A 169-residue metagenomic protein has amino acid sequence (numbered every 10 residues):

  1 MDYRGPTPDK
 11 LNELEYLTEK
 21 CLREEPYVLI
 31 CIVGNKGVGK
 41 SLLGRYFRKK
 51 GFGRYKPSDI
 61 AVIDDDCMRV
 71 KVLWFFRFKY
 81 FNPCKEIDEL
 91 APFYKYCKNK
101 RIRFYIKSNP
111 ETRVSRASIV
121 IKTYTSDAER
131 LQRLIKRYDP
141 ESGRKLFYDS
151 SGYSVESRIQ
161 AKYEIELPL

Functional and structural regions predicted by a protein language model:
M1-C21: N-terminal pre-Walker A segment at the start of P-loop NTPase domains
D2-R4, R54-V114: Conserved nucleotide-sensing/catalytic segment adjacent to the nucleotide-binding pocket in NTP-handling enzymes
E25-I30: Pre-Walker A (Motif I) flank of P-loop NTPase domains
N35: P-loop (Walker A) phosphate-binding loop of NTP-binding proteins
V38-G39: Conserved glycine(s) of the Walker
L43: Hydrophobic positions on the alpha1 helix immediately C-terminal to the Walker A/P-loop
R103-N109, S115-I135: Conserved phosphate-donor/acceptor-positioning beta-strand/loop module used by diverse small-molecule
P110-T112, I135-L169: Small-molecule kinase domains that catalyze NTP-dependent phosphoryl transfer to phosphate-bearing small molecules
